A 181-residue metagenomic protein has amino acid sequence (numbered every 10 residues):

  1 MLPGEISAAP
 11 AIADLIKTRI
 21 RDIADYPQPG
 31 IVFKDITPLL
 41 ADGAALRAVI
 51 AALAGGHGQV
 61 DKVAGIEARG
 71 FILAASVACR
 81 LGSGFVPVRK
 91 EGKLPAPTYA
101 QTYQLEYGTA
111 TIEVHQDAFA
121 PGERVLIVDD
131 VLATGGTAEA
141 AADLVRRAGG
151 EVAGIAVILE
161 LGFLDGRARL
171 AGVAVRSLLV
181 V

Functional and structural regions predicted by a protein language model:
M1-V181: PRPP-associated nucleotide enzymes
